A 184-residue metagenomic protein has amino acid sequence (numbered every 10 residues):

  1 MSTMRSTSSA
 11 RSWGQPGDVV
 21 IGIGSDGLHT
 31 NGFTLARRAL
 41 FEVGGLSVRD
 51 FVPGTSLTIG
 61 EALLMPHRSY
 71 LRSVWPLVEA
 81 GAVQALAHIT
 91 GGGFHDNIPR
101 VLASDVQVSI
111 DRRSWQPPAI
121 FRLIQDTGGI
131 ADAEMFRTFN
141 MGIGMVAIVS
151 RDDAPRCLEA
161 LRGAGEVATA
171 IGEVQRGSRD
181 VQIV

Functional and structural regions predicted by a protein language model:
M1-T34, E173: Glycine-rich anion-binding loops of enzyme active sites
S2, S6-S12, F33, F41 (+4 more regions): Phenylalanine-focused residue identity feature
Q15, H29-G32, R37, D96-I98 (+2 more regions): Basic, gly/Ser/Thr/Pro-rich low-complexity segments located predominantly at protein N termini
D18-G27, L40-S47, V78: Short, well-ordered alpha-helical segments in soluble proteins
F33-G45, A164-G165: Short, compositionally biased
S47, P53-L64, R68-V184: Glycine-/charge-enriched secondary-structure boundary and capping motifs
